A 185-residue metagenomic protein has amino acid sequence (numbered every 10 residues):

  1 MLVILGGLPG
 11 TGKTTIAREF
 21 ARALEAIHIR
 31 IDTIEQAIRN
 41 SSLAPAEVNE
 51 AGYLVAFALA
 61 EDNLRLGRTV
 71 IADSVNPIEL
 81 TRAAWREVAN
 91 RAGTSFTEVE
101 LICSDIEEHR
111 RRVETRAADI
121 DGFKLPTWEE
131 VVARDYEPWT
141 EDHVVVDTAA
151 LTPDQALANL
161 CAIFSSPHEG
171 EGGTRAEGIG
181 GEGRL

Functional and structural regions predicted by a protein language model:
L2: Walker A (P-loop) ATP-phosphate-binding motif of ABC ATPase nucleotide-binding domains
L5: Hydrophobic anchor at the beta1->P-loop junction of P-loop NTPases
L8: P-loop (Walker A) phosphate-binding loop of NTP-binding proteins
T11, T15-L66: Conserved substrate/cofactor phosphate-moiety recognition/catalytic segment in nucleotide-dependent phosphotransferases
A51-F96: Glycine-rich phosphate-binding loop used to anchor ATP phosphates in small-molecule kinases, encompassing both
A92-R112, V146: Conserved phosphate-donor/acceptor-positioning beta-strand/loop module used by diverse small-molecule
T115-L157: Small-molecule kinase domains that catalyze NTP-dependent phosphoryl transfer to phosphate-bearing small molecules
G170-E171, E177-G178: Glycine-biased, low-complexity coil/linker segments
